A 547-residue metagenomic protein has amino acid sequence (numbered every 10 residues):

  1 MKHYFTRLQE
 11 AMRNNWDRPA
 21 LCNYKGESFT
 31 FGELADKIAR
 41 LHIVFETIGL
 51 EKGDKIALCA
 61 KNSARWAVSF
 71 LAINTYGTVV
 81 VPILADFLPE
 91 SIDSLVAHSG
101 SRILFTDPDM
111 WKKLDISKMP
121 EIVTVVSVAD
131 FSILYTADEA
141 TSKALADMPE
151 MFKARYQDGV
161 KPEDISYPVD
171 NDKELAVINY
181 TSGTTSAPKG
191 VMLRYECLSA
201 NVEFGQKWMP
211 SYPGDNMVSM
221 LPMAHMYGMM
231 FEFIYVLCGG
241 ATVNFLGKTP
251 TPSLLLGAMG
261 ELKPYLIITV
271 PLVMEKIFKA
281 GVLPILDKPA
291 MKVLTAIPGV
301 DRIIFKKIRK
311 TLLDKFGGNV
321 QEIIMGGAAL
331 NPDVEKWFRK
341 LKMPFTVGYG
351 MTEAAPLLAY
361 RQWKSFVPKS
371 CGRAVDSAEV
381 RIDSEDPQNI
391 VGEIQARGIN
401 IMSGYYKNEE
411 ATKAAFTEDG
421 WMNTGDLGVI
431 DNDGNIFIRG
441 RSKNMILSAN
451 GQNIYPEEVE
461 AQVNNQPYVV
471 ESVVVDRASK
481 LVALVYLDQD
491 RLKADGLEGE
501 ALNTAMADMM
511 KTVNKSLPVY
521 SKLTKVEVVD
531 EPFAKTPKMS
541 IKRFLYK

Functional and structural regions predicted by a protein language model:
R7, T47-I48, T75-A154, S479: Structural core segment of the AMP-binding/adenylate-forming
R7-T30, T185: AMP-dependent adenylate-forming
A20-G49, D54-S63, A67-L71, L88-D93 (+1 more regions): Conserved AMP-binding/adenylate-forming core of the ANL superfamily
T30-G32, A176-A200: Conserved AMP-binding A3 loop
F87, L104, G398, S403-G404 (+1 more regions): AMP-binding/adenylate-forming catalytic core of the ANL superfamily
S127, A146-Y180, A187, P210-N216: Conserved pre-ATP/AMP-binding loop-to-beta segment of ANL
S199-N216, M223-K310, N319: Conserved AMP-binding/adenylation subdomain of ANL enzymes
I304-I436, S442-M445, E460: Conserved AMP-binding/adenylate-forming
